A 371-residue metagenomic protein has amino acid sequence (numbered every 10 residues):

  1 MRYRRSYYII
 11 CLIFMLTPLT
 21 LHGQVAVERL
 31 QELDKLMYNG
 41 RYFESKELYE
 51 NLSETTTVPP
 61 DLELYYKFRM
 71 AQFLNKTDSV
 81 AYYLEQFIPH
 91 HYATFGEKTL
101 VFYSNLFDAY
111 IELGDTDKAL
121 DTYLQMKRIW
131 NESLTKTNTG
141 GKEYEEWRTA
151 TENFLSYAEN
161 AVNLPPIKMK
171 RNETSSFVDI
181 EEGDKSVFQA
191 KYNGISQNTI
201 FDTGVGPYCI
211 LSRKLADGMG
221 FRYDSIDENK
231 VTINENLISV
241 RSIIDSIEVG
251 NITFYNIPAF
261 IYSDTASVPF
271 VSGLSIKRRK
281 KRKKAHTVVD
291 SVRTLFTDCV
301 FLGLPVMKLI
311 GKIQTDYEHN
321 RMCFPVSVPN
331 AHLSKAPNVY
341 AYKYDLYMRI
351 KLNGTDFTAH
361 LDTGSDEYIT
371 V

Functional and structural regions predicted by a protein language model:
M1-L30: Bacterial Sec-dependent N-terminal signal peptides
Q24-V371: Pepsin/retropepsin-fold aspartyl endopeptidases
